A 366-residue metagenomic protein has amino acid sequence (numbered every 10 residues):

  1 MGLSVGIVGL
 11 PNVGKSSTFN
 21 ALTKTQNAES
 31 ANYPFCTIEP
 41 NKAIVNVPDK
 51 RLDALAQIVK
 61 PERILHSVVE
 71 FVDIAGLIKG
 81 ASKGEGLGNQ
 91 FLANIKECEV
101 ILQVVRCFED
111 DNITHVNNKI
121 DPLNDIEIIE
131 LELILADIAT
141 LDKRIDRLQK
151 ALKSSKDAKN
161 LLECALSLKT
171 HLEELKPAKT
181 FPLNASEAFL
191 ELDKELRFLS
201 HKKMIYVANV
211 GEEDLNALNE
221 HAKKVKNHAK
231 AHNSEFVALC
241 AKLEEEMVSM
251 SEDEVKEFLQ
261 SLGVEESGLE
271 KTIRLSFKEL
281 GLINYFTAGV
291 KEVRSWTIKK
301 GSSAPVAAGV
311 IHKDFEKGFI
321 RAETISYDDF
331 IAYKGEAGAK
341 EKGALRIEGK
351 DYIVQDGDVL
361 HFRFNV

Functional and structural regions predicted by a protein language model:
M1-T114, L123, E130, D142-K143 (+1 more regions): Conserved G1/Walker A P-loop phosphate-binding module
G2-V8, V13, F19, R147-I353 (+2 more regions): C-terminal-of-GTPase-core extension/linker across diverse P-loop GTPases
L22, G84-L87, V116-K119, N219-A222 (+1 more regions): Short, glycine/charged-enriched secondary-structure capping and boundary segments
T25, R51-L52, G76-I78, R106-N112 (+5 more regions): Conserved nucleotide-binding/hydrolysis micro-motifs of P-loop NTPases
N117-E130, K224-A229: A short, gly/pro- and small-residue-rich
L123, I128-A165: Extended, highly charged alpha-helical segments
